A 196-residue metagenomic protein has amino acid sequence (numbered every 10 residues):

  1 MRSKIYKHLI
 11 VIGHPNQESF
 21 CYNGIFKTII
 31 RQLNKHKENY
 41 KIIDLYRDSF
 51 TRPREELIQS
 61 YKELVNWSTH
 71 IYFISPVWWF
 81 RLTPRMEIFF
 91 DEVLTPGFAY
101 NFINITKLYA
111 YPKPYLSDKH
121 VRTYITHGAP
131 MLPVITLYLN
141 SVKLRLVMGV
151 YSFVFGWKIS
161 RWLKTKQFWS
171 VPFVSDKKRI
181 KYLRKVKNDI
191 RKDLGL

Functional and structural regions predicted by a protein language model:
R2, P133-L196: Glycine-rich phosphate/pyrophosphate-binding loop and the adjoining helix
R2-E38: N-terminal beta1-alpha1 ligand-phosphate binding loop
Y6-K7, I30, N39-K41, H120-V121 (+1 more regions): Residues at the starts of beta-strands that form the adenosine-phosphate
I12, D44-Y46, Q167: Residue-level recognition of beta-strand->loop/alpha-helix junctions
E18-S19, T51, F80-L82, M131-P133 (+1 more regions): Short catalytic/ligand-binding loop motif for oxyanion handling, primarily in non-cytosolic enzymes, centered on
I42-L57, S175-R179: N-terminal beta-loop-helix "entrance" segment that forms/cooperates in small-molecule cofactor or anionic ligand
P53-N66, Y182-D189: Glycine-rich, highly charged phosphate/nucleotide-binding loops
L57-V147: Helix-loop-strand module that forms the ligand-binding subsite of alpha/beta enzymes
